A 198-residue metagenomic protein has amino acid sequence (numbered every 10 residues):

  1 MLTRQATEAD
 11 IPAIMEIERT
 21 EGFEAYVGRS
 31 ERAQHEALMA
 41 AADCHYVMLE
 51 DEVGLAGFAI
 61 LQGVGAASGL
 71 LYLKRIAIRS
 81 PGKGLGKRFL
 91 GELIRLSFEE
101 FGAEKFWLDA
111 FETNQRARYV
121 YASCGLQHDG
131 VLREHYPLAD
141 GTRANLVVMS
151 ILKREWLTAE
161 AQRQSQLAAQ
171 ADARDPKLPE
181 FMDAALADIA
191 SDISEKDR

Functional and structural regions predicted by a protein language model:
M1-L2: Extreme N-terminal starter segment of soluble prokaryotic enzymes
Q5-A9, M15-G82, L90, R95-F101 (+2 more regions): Acetyl-CoA-dependent GNAT
K87, E112-G130: Conserved active-site alpha-helix within GNAT-family acetyltransferase domains
E99-D109: Conserved GNAT acetyl-CoA-binding A-motif
W107-A110, Q127-A144: Conserved catalytic-core motifs of GNAT/GCN5-like acyltransferases
D140-L167, M182, L186-I189: Terminal substrate-recognition subdomain of acyl/acetyltransferases
A168-R198: Short linear interaction segments
